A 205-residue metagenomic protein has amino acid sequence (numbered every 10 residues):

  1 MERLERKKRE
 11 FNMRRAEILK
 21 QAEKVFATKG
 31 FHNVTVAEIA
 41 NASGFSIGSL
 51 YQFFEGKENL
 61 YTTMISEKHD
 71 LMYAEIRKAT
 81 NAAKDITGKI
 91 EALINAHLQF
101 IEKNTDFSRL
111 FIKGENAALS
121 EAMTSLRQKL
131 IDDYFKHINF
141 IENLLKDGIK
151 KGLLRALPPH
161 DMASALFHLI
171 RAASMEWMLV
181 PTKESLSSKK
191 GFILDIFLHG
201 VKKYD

Functional and structural regions predicted by a protein language model:
M1-E2, A96-F100, N139-K151, S164 (+2 more regions): C-terminal peripheral helix-coil segments that are non-catalytic and often amphipathic
E17, Q21, V25-N59, T63: Helix-turn-helix
T28-H32, A83, N104, K151: Short coil/turn segments at alpha/beta junctions that flank glycine-rich nucleotide-binding fingerprints
T63, E67, R77-D106, A163-L166: Hydrophobic alpha-helical connector segments
D70-Y73, R77, A122-K150, H160-S164 (+1 more regions): Amphipathic alpha-helical packing segments from all-alpha helical-bundle domains
E102-S125: Amphipathic alpha-helical segments used for helix-helix packing
R109-F111, A156-L157, M178, L186: Short, hydrophobic secondary-structure boundary micro-motifs
